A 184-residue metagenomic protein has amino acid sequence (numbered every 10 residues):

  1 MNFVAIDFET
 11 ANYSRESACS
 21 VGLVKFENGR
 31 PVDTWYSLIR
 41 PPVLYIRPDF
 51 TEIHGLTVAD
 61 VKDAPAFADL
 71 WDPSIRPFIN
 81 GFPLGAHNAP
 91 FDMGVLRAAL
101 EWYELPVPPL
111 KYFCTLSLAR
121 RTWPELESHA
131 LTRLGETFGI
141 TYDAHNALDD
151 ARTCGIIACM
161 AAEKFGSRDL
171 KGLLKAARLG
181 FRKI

Functional and structural regions predicted by a protein language model:
M1-P109, P124-E125, L131-H145: Conserved non-catalytic scaffold segment of RNase H-like nuclease domains
A86, R120, F181-I184: Short, surface-exposed loop/turn motifs that are enriched in glycine and acidic residues and include a nearby proline
G94, S117, R152: Active-site phosphate/pyrophosphate-handling residues
P106-A119: Conserved beta-strand -> loop -> alpha-helix junction used to position metal-binding or nucleic-acid-contacting
S117-R120, E136, I156-C159: Generic alpha-helical structural context detector
A147-M160: Acidic, divalent-metal-coordinating active-site segment for phosphoryl/phosphodiester hydrolysis, typified by short
I157-I184: Acidic two-metal-ion nuclease catalytic site recognized across multiple nuclease folds, prominently DnaQ/RNase D-T
